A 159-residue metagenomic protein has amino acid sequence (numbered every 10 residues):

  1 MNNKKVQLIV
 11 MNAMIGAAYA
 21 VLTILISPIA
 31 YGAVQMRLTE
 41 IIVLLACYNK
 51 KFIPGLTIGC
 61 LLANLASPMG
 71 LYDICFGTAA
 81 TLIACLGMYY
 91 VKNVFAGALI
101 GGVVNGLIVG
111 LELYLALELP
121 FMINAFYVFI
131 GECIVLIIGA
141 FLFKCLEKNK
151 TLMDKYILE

Functional and structural regions predicted by a protein language model:
M1-C47, K51: Hydrophobic transmembrane alpha-helices
N12, I58-N64, K144-K148: Short, charged N-terminal helix-start/capping segments
Y19-I24, L56-A63, L111: Membrane-embedded alpha-helical segments in integral membrane proteins
P28-A33, I41, P68-E159: Membrane-embedded alpha-helical hairpins and interfacial helices in multi-pass inner-membrane proteins
C47-N49, L61-S67: Interfacial segments of multi-pass membrane proteins
I53-A63, G97-N105: Central hydrophobic cores of alpha-helical transmembrane segments in multi-pass integral membrane proteins
